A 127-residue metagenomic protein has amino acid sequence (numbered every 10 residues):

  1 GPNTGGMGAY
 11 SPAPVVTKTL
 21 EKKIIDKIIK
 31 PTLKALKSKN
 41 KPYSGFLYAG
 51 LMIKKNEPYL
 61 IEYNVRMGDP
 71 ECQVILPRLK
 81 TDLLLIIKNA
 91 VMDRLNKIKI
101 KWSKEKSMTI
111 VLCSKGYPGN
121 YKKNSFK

Functional and structural regions predicted by a protein language model:
G1-P2, A49-I53, P58-M67: Short beta-strand elements
N3-L20, P70-I75: Glycine-rich phosphate-binding loop of ATP-grasp-fold ATP-dependent ligases
G8, P58-Y59, S107-I110: Structural motif
Y10-P12, I53-K54, C113: Short beta-strand-to-turn element immediately C-terminal to the catalytic PLP-Schiff-base lysine in fold type I
I25-L47, N64-K127: Active-site "cap" helix and flanking loop/linker of ATP-utilizing ligase/carboxylase catalytic domains
